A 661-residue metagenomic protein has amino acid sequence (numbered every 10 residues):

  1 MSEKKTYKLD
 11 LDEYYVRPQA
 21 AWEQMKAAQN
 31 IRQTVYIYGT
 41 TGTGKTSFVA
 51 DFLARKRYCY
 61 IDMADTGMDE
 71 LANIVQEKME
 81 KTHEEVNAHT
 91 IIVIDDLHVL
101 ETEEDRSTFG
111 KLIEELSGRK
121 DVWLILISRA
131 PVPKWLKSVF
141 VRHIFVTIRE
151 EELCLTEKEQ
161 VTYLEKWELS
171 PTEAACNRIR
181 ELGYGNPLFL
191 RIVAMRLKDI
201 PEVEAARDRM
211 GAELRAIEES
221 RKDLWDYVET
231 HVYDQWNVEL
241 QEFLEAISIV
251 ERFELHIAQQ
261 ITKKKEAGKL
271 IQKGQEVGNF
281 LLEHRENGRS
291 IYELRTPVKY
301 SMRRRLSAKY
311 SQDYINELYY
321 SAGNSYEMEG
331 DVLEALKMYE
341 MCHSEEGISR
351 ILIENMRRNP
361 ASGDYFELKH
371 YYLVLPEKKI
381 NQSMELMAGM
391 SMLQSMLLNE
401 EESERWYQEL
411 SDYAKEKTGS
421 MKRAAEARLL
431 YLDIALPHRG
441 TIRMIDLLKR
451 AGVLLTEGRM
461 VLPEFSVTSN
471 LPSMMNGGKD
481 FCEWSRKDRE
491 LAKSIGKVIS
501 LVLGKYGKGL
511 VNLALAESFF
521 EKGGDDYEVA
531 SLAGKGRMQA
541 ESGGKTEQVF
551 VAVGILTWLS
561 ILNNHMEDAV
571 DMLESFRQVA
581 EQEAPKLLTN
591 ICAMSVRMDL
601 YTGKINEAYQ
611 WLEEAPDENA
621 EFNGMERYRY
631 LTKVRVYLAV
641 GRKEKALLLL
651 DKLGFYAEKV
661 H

Functional and structural regions predicted by a protein language model:
V35-C59, A130-P131: P-loop NTPase Walker A phosphate-binding motif
S47, S107-R178, L182, L188-R196 (+3 more regions): Alpha-helical sensor/transducer elements of the RecA-like P-loop NTPase core
S47-V49, P131, V146-T147, E165-K222 (+4 more regions): Amphipathic alpha-helical "lid/sensor" segments that cap RecA-like P-loop NTPase cores
H83-T108: Conserved P-loop NTPase "ATPase switch" module shared by AAA+ and STAND
A174, W225-R305, E317-Y320: C-terminal boundary/linker of central alpha/beta nucleotide-binding cores
S307-L393, E402-W406: Extended alpha-helical scaffolding segments used for macromolecular assembly and cargo binding
K379-A552, L559: Internal alpha-solenoid helical repeat scaffolds
E401, Q408-L410, R423, L430 (+3 more regions): Helix-coil-helix junctions within alpha-helical repeat/solenoid scaffolds
